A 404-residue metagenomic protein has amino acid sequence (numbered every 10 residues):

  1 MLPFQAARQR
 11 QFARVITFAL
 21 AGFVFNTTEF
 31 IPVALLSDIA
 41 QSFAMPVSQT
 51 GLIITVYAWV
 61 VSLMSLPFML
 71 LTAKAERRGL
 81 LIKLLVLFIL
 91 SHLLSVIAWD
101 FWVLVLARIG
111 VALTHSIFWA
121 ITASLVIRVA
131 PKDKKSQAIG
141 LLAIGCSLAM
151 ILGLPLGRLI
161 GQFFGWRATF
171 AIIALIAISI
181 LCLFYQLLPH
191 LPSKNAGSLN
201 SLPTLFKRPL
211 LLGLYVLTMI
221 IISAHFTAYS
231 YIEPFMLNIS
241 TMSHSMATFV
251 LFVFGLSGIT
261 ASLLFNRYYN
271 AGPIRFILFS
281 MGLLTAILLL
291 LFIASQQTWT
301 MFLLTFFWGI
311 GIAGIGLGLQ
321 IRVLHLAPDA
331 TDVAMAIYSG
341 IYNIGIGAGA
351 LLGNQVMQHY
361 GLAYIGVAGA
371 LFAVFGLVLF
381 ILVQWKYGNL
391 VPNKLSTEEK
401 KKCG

Functional and structural regions predicted by a protein language model:
A44, E76, I97-V103, T114 (+2 more regions): Helix-breaking motifs and short loop linkers at transmembrane-helix boundaries and internal kinks in secondary membrane
L63-W102: Conserved MFS/SLC helix-loop-helix module at the cytosolic interface between two early adjacent transmembrane helices
S65-E76, A261-P273, M357: Helix-to-loop junctions at the C-terminal end of transmembrane segments in multipass secondary transporters
S91, W102-G110, W299-F307: Paired small-residue
V103, K132-K134, G140-Q186, Y231 (+1 more regions): Helix-loop-helix hairpin linking two adjacent transmembrane segments in secondary transporters
A107-G145: Cytoplasmic helix-loop-helix junction between adjacent transmembrane helices in 12-TM secondary transporters
F118-A130, G314-A327: Intracellular juxtamembrane helix-capping segments at the cytosolic ends of symmetry-related transmembrane helices
R275-L319: C-terminal transmembrane helical hairpin of 12-TM major facilitator-type secondary transporters
